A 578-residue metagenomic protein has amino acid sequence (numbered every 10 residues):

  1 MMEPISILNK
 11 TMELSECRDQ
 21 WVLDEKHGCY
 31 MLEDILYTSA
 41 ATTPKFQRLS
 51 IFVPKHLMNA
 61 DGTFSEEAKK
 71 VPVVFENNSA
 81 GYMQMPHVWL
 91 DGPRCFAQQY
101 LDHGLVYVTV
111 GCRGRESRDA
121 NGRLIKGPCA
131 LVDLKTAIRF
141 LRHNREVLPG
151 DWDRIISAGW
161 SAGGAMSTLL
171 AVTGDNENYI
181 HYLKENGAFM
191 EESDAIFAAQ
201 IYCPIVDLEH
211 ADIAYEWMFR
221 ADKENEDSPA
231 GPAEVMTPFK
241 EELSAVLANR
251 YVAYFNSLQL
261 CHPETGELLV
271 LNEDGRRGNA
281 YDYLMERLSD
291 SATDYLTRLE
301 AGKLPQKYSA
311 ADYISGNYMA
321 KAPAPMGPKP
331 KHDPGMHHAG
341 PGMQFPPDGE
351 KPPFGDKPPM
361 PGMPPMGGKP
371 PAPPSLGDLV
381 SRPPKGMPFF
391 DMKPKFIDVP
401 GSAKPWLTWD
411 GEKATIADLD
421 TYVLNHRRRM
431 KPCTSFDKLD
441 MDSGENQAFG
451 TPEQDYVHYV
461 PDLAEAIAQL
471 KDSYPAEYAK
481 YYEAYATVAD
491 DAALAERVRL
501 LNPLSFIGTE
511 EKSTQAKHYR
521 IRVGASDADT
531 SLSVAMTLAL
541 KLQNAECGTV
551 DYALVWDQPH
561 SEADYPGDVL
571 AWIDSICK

Functional and structural regions predicted by a protein language model:
M1-E66: Catalytic-loop region of hydrolases
A40-T42, T173-E185, M190-D194, P204 (+5 more regions): Mobile cap/lid helix-loop segments that gate and shape the active-site cleft of serine hydrolases
L49, P54, G62-Y82, I156 (+1 more regions): Short beta-strand element of the alpha/beta-hydrolase
M85-F96, C112, L532-S533: The serine-hydrolase catalytic nucleophile loop
V88-Y107, E185-M190, L540: Short amphipathic alpha-helix adjacent to the substrate-entry channel of hydrolases
L124-V147, Y565, A571: Alpha/beta-hydrolase active-site loop
H143-D222, G316-F345, G349-P370, P374-V380 (+1 more regions): Primarily recognizes the serine-hydrolase "nucleophile elbow" in alpha/beta-hydrolase and SGNH/GDSL folds
A211-Y215, F255-D391, I397-P400, D410 (+3 more regions): C-terminal catalytic histidine-bearing segment of alpha/beta-hydrolase fold enzymes
